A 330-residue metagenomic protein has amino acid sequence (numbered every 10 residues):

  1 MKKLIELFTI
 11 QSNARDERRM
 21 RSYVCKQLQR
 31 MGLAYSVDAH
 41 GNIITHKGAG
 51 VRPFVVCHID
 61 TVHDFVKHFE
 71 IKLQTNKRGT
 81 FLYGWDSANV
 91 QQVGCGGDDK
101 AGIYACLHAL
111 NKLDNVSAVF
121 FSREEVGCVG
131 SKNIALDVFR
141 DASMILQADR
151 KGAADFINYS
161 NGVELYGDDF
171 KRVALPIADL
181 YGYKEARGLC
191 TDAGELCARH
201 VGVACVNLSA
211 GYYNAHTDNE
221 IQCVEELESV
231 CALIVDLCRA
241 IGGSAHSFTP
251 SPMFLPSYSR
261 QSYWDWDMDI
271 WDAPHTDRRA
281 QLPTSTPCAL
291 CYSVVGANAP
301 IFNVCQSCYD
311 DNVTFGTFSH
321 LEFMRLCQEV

Functional and structural regions predicted by a protein language model:
E6, I10-V51: A non-catalytic alpha/beta surface segment that caps or lines the substrate-entry region of metallo-dependent hydrolase
A49-N115: Active-site metal-coordination/substrate-binding segment of hydrolases, especially metallo-dependent peptidases
P53, K184-V230: Zn-dependent metallopeptidase/amidohydrolase metal-coordination segment
N89-D168, Y181, E185, A193: Acidic/histidine-rich catalytic neighborhood of metal-dependent amide-processing enzymes
N214-Q281: His/Asp/Glu-rich mid-to-C-terminal helical/loop segments that flank catalytic regions of hydrolases
T284-T286, F302: Residues immediately within or flanking Cys/His clusters that coordinate Zn2+ in small zinc-binding modules
C288-C291, C305-C308: Short cysteine-rich clusters marking metal-coordination/redox-active sites
V295-P300, V313: Short functional micro-motifs and their immediate structural scaffolds
